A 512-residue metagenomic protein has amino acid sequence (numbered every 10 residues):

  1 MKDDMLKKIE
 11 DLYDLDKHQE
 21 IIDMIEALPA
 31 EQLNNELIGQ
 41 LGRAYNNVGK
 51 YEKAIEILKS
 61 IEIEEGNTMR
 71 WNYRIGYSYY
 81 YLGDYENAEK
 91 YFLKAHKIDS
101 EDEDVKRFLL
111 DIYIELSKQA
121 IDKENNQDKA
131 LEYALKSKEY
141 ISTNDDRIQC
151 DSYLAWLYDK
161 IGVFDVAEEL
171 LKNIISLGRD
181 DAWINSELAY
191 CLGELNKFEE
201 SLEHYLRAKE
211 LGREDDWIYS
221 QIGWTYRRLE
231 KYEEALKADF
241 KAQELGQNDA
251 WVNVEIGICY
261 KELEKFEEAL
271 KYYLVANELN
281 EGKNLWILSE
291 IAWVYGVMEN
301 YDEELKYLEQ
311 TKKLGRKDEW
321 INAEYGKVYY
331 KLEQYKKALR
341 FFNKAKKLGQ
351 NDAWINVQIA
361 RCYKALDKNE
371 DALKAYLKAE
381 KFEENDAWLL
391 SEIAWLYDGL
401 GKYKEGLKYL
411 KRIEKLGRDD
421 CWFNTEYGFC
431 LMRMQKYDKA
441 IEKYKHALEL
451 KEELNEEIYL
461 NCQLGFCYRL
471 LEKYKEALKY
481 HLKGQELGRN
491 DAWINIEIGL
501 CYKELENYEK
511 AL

Functional and structural regions predicted by a protein language model:
D3, E36, R70, D104 (+15 more regions): Start-of-helix register in tetratricopeptide repeats
D3-A30, Q40-N47, L116-N125, K129 (+3 more regions): Alpha-helical segment of the N-proximal tetratricopeptide repeat
D14, N47, Y81, E115 (+12 more regions): Register position in tetratricopeptide repeats
